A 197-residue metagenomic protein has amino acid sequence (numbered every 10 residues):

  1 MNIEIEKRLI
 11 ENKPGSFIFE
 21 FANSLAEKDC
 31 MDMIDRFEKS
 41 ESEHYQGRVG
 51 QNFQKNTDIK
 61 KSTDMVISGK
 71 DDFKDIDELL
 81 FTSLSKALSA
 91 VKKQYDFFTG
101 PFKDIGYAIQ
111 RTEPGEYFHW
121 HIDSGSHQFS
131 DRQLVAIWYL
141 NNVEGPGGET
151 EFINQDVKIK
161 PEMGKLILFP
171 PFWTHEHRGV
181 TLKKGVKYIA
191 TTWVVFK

Functional and structural regions predicted by a protein language model:
N2-T99: Non-heme Fe(II)/2-oxoglutarate
D71, E78-K197: Catalytic core of non-heme Fe(II) oxygenases with the double-stranded beta-helix
